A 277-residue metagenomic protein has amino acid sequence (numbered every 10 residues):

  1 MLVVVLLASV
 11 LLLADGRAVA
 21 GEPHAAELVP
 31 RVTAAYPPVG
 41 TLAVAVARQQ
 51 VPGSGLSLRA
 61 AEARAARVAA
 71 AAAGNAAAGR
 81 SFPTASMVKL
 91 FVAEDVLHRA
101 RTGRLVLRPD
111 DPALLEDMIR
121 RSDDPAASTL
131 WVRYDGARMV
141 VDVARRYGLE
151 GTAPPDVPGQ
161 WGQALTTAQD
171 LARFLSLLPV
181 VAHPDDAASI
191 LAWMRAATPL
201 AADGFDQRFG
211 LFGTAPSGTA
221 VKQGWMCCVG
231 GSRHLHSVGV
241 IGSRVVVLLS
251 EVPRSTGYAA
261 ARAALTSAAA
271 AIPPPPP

Functional and structural regions predicted by a protein language model:
M1-A20: Secretory targeting and sorting signals
G16-G74, W131-P277: Penicillin-recognizing serine hydrolase domain
A61-E62, A66-A70, A93, A113-R120: A short glycine/small-residue-enriched secondary-structure motif
R80-L105, M118, V246: Active-site SXXK
A93-L97, S128, A172: Short, hydrophobic alpha-helix immediately C-terminal to the catalytic nucleophile
V96, S122, S250-V252: Short, histidine-centered active-site or binding-site loop motifs used for metal coordination, general acid-base
R101-E150: Conserved catalytic neighborhood of penicillin-recognizing serine enzymes
